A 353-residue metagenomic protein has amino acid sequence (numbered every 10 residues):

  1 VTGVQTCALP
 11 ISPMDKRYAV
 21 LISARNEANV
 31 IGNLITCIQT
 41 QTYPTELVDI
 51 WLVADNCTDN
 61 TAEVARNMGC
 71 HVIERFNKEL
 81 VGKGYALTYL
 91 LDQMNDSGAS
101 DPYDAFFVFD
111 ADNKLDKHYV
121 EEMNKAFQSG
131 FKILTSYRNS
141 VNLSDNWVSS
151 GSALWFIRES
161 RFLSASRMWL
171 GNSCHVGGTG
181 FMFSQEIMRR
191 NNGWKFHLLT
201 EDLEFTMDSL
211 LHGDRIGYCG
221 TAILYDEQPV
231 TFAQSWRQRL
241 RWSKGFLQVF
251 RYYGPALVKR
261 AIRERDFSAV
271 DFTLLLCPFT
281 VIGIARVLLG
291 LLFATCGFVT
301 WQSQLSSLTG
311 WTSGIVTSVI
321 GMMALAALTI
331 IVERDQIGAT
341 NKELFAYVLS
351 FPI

Functional and structural regions predicted by a protein language model:
T2-L9: Short, small-residue-biased leader/transition segments that mark boundaries at the very start of proteins
P10-S12, L275-I353: Membrane-embedded multi-pass helical conduit in multi-pass membrane proteins, especially envelope-biosynthetic
K16-A19, D49, R189, E204: Cell-envelope/extracellular polymer assembly enzymes that use nucleotide-activated donors
G32, D59-R66, E74, K117-H118: Acidic helix N-cap motif at the loop->helix transition within catalytic regions of sugar-transfer enzymes
T36-L47: Short, acidic, metal-binding catalytic loop of nucleotide-sugar glycosyltransferases
A54-A62, N77-E79, K114: A conserved acidic beta->alpha catalytic loop
F76-A99, K117-L199, W236, L240 (+2 more regions): Long helical/loop segments within the catalytic core of UDP-sugar-dependent glycosyltransferases, especially the large
G98-K114: Short beta-strand-to-loop acidic/aromatic patch adjacent to the donor-nucleotide binding site
